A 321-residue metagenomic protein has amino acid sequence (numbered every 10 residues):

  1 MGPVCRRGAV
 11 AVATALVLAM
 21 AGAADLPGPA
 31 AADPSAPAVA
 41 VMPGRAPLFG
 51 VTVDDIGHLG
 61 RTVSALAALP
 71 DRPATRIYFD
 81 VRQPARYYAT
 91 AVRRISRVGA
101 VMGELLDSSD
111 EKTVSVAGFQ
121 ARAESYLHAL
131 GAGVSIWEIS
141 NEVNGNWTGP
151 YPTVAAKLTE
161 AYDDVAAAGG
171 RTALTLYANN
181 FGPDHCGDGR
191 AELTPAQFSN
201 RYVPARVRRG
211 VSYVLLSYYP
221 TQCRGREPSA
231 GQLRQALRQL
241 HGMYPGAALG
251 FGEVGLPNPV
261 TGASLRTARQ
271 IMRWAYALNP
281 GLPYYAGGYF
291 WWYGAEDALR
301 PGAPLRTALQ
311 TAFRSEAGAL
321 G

Functional and structural regions predicted by a protein language model:
M1-A32: Secretory targeting and sorting signals
A36-N146, N179, L256, Y289-F290 (+1 more regions): N-terminal substrate-binding region of glycoside hydrolase catalytic domains
G57-S64, R82-V92, G118-Y126, N180-R206 (+2 more regions): Alpha-helical scaffolding within the catalytic cores of extracellular/periplasmic polymer-degrading hydrolases
A67, A91-S96, V154, L158-A178 (+1 more regions): Surface-exposed amphipathic alpha-helices with a cationic face
G103-L105, S135, N141, L176-A178 (+4 more regions): Aromatic- and acid-rich polysaccharide-binding/catalytic face of secreted or lumenal carbohydrate-active enzymes
K112-I139, G149-A166, G189-V211, R269-G281: An active-site-proximal structural segment forming one wall of the substrate-binding cleft that immediately precedes
V134-S135, A248-G321: Substrate-binding cleft of secreted/luminal carbohydrate-active enzymes
N146-W147, G182, C223, N258-T261: Short, solvent-exposed loop/turn segments at secondary-structure junctions
